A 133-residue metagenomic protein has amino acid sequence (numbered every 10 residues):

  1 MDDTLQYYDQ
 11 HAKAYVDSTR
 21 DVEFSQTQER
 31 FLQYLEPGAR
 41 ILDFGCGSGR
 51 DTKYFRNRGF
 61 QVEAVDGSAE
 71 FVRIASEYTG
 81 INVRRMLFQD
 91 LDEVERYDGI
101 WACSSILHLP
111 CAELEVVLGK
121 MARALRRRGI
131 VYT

Functional and structural regions predicted by a protein language model:
M1-E36: Conserved class I S-adenosyl-L-methionine
G38-G47: Conserved class I S-adenosyl-L-methionine
S48-D90: Class I SAM-dependent methyltransferase SAM/SAH-binding core
Q89-I100: A short acidic, Gly/Pro-enriched loop at the edge of an enzyme's catalytic core that lines a small-molecule cofactor
G99-E113: A short SAM/SAH-binding and catalytic strip from SAM-dependent methyltransferases
E115-R127: A short glycine-rich, Lys/Arg-flanked "PGG" loop and its adjoining helix->strand segment in the class I
R128-T133: Conserved beta-strand signature within the Rossmann-like core of class I S-adenosyl-L-methionine
